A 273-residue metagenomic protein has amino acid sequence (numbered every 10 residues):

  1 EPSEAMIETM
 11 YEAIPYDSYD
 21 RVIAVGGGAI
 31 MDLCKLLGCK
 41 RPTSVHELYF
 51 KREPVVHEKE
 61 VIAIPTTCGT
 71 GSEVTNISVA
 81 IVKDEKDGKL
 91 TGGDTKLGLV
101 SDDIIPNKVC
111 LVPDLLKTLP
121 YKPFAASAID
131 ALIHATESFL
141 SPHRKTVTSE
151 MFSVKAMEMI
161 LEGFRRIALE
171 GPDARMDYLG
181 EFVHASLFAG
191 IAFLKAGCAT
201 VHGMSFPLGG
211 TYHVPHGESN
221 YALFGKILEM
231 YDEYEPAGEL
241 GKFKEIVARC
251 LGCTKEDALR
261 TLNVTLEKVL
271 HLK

Functional and structural regions predicted by a protein language model:
E1-E47, R52-E53, R166-Y178: N-terminal small/polar loop signature for handling phosphorylated ligands or for N-terminal nucleophile
E1-P2, A29, L37-K40, T66-G69 (+2 more regions): Acidic, glycine-rich active-site loops and adjacent beta-strand->loop/helix elements that engage anionic groups
R21-V25, I62, A189-G190: Short glycine-rich or small-residue beta-strand-to-loop segments that form or flank ligand, phosphate, metal/Fe-S
K40-K145, G238, K242: A glycine/threonine-rich phosphate-anchoring loop and its flanking beta-alpha core in nucleotide/phosphate-binding
G69, L187-N220: Glycine-rich phosphate/pyrophosphate-binding beta-alpha loops
Y121-F188: C-terminal and late-domain segments of enzyme folds
T211-K273: Gly/Pro-rich interdomain helix-loop hinge
